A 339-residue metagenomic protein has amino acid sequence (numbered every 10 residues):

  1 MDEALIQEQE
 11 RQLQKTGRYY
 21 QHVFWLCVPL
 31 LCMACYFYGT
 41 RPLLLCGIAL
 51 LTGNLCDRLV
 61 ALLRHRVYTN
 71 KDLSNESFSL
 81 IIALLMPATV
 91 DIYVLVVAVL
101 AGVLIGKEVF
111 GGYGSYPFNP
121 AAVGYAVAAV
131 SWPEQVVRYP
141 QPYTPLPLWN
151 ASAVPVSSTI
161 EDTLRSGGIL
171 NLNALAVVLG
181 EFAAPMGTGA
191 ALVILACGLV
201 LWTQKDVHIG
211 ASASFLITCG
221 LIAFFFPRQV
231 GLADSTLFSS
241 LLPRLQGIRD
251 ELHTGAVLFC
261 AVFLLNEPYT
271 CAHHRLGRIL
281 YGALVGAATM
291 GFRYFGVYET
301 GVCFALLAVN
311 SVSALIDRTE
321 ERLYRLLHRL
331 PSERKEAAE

Functional and structural regions predicted by a protein language model:
M1-A61, E333-E339: N-terminal signal-anchor module of multipass membrane proteins
M1-H22, F292-E339: Cytosolic-side transmembrane-helix boundaries in multi-pass membrane proteins
Q7, L55-V67, V103-G114, A196-Q204 (+1 more regions): C-terminal ends of transmembrane helices
L26-M33, G53, D57, N75-L84 (+5 more regions): Hydrophobic, membrane-inserted alpha-helices
G39-L51, T89-A98, E181-A191, P243-V257: Structural signature of hydrophobic alpha-helical transmembrane segments
Y68-F78, L95-L100, S115-Y125, I209-I217 (+2 more regions): Cytoplasmic-side transmembrane-helix entry/capping segments in multi-pass membrane proteins
S115-L195: Long hydrophobic alpha-helical segments that form multi-pass transmembrane helix bundles in integral membrane proteins
P117-A121, R249-V257, R278, G296-V309: Loop-to-transmembrane alpha-helix initiation sites
